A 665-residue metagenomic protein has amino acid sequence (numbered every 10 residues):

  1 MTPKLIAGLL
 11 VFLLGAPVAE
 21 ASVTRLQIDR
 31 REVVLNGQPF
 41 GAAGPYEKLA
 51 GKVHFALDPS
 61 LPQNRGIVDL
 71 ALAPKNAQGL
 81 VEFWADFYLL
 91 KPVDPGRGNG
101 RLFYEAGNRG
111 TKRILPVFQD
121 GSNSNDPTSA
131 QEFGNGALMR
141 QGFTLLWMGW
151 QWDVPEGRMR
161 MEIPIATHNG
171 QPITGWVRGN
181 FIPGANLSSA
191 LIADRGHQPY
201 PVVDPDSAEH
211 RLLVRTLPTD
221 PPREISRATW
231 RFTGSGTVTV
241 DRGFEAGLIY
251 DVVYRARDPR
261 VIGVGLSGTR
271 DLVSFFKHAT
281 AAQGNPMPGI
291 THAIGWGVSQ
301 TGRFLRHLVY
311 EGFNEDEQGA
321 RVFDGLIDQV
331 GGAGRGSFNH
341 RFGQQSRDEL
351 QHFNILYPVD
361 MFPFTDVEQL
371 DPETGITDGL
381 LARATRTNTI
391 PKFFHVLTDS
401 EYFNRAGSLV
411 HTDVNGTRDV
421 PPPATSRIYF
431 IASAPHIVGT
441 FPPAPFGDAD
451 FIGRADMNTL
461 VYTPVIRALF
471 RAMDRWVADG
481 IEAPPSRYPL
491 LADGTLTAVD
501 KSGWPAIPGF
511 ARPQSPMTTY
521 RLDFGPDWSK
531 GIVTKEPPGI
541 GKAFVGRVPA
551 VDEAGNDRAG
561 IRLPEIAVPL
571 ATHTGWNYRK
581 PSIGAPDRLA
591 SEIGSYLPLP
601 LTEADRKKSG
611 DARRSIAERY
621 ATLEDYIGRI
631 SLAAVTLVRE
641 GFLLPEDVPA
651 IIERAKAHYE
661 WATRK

Functional and structural regions predicted by a protein language model:
K4-A16: Bacterial N-terminal signal peptides
P17-A21: Sec/Tat signal peptide C-region and signal peptidase I cleavage site
S22-K665: C-terminal His-loop and adjacent cap/lid subdomain of alpha/beta-hydrolase
